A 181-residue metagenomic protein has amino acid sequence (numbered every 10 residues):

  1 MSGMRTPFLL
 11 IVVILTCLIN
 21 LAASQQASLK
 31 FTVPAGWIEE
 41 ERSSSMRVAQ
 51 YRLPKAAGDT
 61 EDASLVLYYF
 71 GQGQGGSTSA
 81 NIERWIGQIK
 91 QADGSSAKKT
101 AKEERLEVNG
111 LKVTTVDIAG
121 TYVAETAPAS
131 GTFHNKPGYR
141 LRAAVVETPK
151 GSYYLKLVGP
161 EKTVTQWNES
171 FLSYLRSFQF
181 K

Functional and structural regions predicted by a protein language model:
M1-I11: Bacterial N-terminal signal peptides that target proteins for export
L9-N20: Bacterial N-terminal signal peptides
A22-Q26: Boundary at the C-terminal end of the N-terminal hydrophobic targeting segment
T32-A92: Secretory pathway targeting signatures of secreted, lumenal, and periplasmic proteins
P34, Y68-F70, D117-A119, T148 (+1 more regions): Active-site-proximal beta-strand/loop segments in catalytic clefts of secreted hydrolases
A35, M46, I82-V146: Signature of long, low-cysteine stretches enriched in small and polar/charged residues
W37, P149-K181: Surface-exposed amphipathic alpha-helical segments
V66-G75, E103, L157-T165: Second-shell loop/turn segments in exported
